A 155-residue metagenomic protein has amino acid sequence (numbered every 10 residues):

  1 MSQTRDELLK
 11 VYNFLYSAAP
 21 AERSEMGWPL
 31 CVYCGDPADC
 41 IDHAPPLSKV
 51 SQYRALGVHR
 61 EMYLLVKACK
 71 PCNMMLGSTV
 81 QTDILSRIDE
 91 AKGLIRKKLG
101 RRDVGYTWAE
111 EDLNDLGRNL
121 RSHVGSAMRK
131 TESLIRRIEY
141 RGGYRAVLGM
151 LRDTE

Functional and structural regions predicted by a protein language model:
M1-L8, L56-V66, K70, M74-E155: Extended charged
M1-Y33, S51, L56-R60: Short, charged surface segments at domain edges that flank catalytic/cofactor-binding sites
F14, A18, L30, G35 (+3 more regions): Intrinsically disordered, low-complexity regions enriched in small/polar residues
Y16, M26-L30, A38-D39, K67-P71: Solvent-exposed, well-ordered amphipathic alpha-helical segments that flank/support binding or catalytic loops
A19-A21, G35, V50, L113-D115 (+2 more regions): Residue-level detector of solvent-exposed, low-hydrophobicity positions
L30-L65, L76, Q81-T82: Histidine-centered nuclease catalytic patch
